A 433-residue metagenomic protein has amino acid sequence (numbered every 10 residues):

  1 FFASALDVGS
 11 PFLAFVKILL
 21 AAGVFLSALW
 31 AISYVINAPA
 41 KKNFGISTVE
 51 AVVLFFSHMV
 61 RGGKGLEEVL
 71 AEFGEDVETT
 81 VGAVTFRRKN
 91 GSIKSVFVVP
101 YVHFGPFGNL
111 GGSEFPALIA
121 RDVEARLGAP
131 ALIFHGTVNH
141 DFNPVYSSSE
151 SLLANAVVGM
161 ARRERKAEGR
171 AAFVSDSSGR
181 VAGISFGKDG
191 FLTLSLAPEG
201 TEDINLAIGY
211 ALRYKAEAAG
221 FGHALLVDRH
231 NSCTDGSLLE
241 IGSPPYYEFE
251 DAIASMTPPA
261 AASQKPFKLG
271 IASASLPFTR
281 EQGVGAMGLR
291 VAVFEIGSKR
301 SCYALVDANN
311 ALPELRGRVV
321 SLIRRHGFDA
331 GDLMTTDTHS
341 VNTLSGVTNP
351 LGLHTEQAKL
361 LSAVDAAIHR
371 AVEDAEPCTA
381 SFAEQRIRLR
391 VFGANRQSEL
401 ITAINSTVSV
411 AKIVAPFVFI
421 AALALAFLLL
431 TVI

Functional and structural regions predicted by a protein language model:
F1-I433: Terminal domain-initiation and capping elements
